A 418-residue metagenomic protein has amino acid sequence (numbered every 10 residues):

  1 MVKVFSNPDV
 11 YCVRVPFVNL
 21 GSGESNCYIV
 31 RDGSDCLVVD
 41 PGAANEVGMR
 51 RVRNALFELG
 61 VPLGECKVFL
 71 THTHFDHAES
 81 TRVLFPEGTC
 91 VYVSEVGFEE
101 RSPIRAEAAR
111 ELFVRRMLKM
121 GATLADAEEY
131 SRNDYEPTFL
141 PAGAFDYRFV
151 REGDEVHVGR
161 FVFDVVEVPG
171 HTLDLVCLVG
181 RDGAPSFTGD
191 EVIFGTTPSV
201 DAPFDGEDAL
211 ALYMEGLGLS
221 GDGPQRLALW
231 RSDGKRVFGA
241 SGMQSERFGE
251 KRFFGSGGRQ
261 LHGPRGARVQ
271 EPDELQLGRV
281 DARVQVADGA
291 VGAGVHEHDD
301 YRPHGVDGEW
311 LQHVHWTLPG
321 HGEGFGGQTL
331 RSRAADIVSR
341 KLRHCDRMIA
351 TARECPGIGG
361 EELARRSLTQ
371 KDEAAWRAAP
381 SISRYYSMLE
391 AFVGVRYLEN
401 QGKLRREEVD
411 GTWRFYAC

Functional and structural regions predicted by a protein language model:
V2-V61, C177-F194: Conserved beta-strand hairpin/beta-sheet module of binuclear metal-dependent hydrolase folds, prominently
N7-V15, N133-F139, G159-F161: Short Pro/Gly-enriched beta-strand edge/turn motifs at strand-loop
L20-S22, V150, P169-T172: A short catalytic or substrate-binding loop motif that flags glycine-/basic-rich loops and adjacent residues that bind
G23, A44-R50, N54-H157, A184-P185 (+5 more regions): Active-site HxH/HxHxD metal-binding segment of metal-dependent hydrolases
I29-R31, H157, D164, C177-V179 (+1 more regions): Short, well-ordered beta-strand micro-motif
V30, D40, H72, V150 (+6 more regions): Divalent metal-coordination and catalytic microenvironments
C36, A43-N45, T138-F139, V162-R252 (+7 more regions): Metallo-beta-lactamase
R347-C418: C-terminal regulatory/interaction regions
